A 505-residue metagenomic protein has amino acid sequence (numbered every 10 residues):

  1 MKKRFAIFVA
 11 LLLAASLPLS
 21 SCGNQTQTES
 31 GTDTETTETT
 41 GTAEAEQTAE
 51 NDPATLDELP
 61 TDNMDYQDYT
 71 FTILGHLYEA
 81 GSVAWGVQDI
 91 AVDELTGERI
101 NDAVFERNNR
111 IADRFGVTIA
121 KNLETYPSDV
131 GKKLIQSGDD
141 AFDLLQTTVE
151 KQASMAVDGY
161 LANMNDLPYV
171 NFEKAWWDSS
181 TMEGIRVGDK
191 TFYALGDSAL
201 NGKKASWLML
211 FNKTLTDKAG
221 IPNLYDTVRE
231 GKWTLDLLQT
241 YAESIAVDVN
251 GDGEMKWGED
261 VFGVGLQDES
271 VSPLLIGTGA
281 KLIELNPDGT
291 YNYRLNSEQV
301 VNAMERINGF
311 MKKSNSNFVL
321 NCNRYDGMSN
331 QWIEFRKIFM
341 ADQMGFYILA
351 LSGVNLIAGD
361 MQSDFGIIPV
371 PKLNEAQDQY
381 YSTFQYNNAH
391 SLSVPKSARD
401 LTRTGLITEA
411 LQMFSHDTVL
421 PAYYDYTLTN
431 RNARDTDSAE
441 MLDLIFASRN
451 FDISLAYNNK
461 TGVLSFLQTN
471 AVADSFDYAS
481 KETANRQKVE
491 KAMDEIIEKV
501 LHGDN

Functional and structural regions predicted by a protein language model:
L17-S21: C-terminal motif of bacterial Sec signal peptides marking the signal peptidase cleavage site
Q67-N101, V117-K121, L144, V264: Short, well-ordered beta-strand elements
L74, D139-L145, V149, V187-M209 (+2 more regions): Extracytoplasmic/periplasmic solute-binding protein
R114-R186, A219, I338, G359: Extracytoplasmic "Venus flytrap"/periplasmic binding protein-like
Y169-W177, K281-N302, E375-S382: Short, solvent-exposed loop/beta-turn-alpha elements that line the ligand-binding surface or hinge of extracytoplasmic
Q239-A242, L282-G327: Glycine-centered hinge/linker elements that transmit conformational signals in sensory and ligand-binding systems
A358-L428: Extracytoplasmic/periplasmic substrate-recognition and gating elements
S393-G405, S415-N505: Conserved C-terminal helix/tail region of periplasmic/extracytoplasmic solute-binding proteins
